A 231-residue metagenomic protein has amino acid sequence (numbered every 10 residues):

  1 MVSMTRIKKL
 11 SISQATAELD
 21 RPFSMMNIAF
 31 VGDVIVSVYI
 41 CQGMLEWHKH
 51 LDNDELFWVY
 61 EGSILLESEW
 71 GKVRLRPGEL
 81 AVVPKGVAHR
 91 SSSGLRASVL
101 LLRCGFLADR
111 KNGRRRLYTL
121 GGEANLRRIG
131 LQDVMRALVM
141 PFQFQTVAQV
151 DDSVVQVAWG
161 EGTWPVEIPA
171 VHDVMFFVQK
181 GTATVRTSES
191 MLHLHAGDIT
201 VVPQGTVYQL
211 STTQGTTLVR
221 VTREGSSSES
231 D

Functional and structural regions predicted by a protein language model:
M1-S37, D109-A158: A short, N-terminal "cap"/entry segment at the start of jelly-roll beta-barrel domains of the cupin/DSBH fold
L19, W47-K49, L138, V166-I168: Short loop/turn motifs at secondary-structure junctions and domain boundaries
M25-M26, D33-I35, Q42-W47, E161-W164: Intrinsically disordered, low-complexity, positively charged segments
G32, Y60-E61, R76-P77, L95 (+3 more regions): A cytosolic small-molecule/anion-sensing beta-strand core signal
I35, M44, S63-L65, K72 (+7 more regions): Structural motif
I40-Q42, K49-S68, L102, W159-E161 (+1 more regions): Short, conserved beta-strand element in jelly-roll/cupin
E69-G86, S188-G205: Short acidic-glycine-tyrosine-enriched beta hairpin
K85-R115, Q204-D231: Ligand-binding loop in jelly-roll beta-barrel domains
